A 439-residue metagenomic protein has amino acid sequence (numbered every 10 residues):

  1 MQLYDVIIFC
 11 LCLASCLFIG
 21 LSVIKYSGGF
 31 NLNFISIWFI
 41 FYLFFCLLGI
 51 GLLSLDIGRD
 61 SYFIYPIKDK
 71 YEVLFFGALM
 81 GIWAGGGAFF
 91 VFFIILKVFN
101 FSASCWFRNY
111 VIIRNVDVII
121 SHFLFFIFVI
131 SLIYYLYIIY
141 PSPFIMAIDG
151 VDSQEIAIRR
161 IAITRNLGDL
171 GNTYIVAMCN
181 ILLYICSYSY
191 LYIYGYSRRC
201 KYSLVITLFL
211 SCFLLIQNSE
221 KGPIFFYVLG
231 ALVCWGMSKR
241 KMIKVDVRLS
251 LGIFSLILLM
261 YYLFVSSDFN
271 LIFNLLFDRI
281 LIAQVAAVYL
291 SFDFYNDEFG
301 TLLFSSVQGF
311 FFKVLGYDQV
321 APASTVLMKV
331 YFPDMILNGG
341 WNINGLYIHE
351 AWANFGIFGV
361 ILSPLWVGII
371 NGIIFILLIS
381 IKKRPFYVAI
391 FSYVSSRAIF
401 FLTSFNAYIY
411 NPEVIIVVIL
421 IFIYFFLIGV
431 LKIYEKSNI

Functional and structural regions predicted by a protein language model:
M1-V111, L204-S211, Y227-L258, Y262-F264 (+1 more regions): N-terminal "leader" segments that precede or initiate the main folded domain
L3-Y4, V151-T173, L258-G372: Small-residue-enriched transmembrane helix-hairpin modules in multi-pass membrane proteins
D5, Y62-K68, K97-M242, S255-N270: Membrane-embedded catalytic interface detector for glycan/lipid assembly enzymes
I7-C16, I120-L136, Y174-C186, W341 (+1 more regions): Hydrophobic alpha-helical transmembrane segments
G29-L32, S189-L204, I376-A389: Membrane-interface helix-loop-helix junctions at transmembrane boundaries of multi-pass membrane enzymes, predominantly
N33-G49, H122-P143, F254-Y261, V307-Q319: Hydrophobic alpha-helical membrane-insertion segments
F75-A88, R160-Y184, F292-L302, P412: Hydrophobic alpha-helical transmembrane segments
I343-I439: Hydrophobic alpha-helical segments
